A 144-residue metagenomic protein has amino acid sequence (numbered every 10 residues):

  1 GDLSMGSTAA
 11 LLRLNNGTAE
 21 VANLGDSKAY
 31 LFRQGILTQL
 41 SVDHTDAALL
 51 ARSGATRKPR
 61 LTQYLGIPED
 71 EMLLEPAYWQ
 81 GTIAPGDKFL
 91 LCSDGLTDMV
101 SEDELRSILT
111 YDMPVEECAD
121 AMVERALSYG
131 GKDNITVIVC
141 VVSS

Functional and structural regions predicted by a protein language model:
G1-G6, G131: A short catalytic or substrate-binding loop motif that flags glycine-/basic-rich loops and adjacent residues that bind
S7-R13, A19-N23, K28-F32, I135-V141: Short beta-strand scaffold segments in enzyme catalytic cores
T18, K28, I36, G95-L96: Structural motif
T18, L74-W79, M122-R125: Glycine-rich, charged/polar anion/phosphate-binding loops that engage phosphate groups from diverse ligands
Q39-K88: Conserved, helical-rich catalytic subdomain that frames metal- and/or nucleotide-binding sites in enzyme alpha/beta
A55, G131-K132: Short flexible coil/turn linkers enriched for glycine and charged/polar residues that connect secondary-structure
Q63-Y64, I83-D87, Y111, T136-S144: Activation on terminal intrinsically disordered regulatory regions flanking enzyme cores
I83, D87-R125, Y129: Active-site-proximal, acidic helix/loop segment immediately C-terminal to a metal-coordinating Asp/Glu
